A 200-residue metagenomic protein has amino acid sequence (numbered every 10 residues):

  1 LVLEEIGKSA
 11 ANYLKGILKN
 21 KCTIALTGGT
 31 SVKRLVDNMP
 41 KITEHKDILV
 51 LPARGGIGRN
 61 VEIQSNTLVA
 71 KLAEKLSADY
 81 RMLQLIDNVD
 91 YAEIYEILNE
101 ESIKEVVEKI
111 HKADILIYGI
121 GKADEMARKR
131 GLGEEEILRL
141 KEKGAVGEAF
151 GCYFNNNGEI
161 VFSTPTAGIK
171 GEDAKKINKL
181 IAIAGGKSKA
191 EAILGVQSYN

Functional and structural regions predicted by a protein language model:
L1-D90, N200: N-terminal active-site beta-alpha-beta segment that forms phosphate/nucleotide-binding and substrate-recognition loops
G56-N200: Conserved phosphate- and dinucleotide-binding cores of soluble alpha/beta proteins, encompassing both enzyme active
